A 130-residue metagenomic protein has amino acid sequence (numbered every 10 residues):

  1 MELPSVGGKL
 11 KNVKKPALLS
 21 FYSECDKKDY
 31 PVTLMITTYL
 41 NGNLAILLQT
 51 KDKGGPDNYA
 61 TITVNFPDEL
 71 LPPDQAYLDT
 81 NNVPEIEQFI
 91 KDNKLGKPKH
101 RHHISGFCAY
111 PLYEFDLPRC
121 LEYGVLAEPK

Functional and structural regions predicted by a protein language model:
E2-G54: OB-fold ssDNA-binding interfaces and closely related basic DNA-contact patches used across DNA replication/repair
L10-K11, A45, D57-N58, A109 (+1 more regions): Polar low-complexity intrinsically disordered regions enriched in Ser/Thr and small residues
F21, D29, T38, N58 (+4 more regions): Intrinsically disordered, low-complexity N-terminal regions enriched in serine/proline/glycine with scattered basic
N43-K94: Acidic, aromatic-enriched beta-alpha/helix-loop junctions
D79-P129: Short, compact, well-ordered microdomains
